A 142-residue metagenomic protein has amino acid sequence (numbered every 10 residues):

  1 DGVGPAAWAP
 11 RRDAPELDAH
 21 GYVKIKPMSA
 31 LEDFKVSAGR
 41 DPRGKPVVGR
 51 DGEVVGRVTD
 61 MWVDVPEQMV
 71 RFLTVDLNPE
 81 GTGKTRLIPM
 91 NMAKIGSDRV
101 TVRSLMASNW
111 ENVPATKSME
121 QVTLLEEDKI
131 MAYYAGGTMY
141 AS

Functional and structural regions predicted by a protein language model:
D1-S142: Peripheral interaction segments used for macromolecular assembly
